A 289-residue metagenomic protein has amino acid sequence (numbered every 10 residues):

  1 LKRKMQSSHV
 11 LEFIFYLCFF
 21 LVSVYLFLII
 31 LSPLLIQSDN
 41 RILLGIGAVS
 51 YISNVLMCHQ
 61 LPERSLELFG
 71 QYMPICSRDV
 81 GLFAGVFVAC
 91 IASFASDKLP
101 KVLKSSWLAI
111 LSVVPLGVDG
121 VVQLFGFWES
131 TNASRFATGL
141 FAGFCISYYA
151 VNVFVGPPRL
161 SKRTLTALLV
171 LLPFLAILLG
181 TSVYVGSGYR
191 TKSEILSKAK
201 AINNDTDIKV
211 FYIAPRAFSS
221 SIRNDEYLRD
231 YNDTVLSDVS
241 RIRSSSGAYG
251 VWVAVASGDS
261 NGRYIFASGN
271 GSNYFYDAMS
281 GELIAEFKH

Functional and structural regions predicted by a protein language model:
F13-L43: N-terminal signal-anchor transmembrane alpha helix
L21-L28, L103-F125: Small-polar-interrupted transmembrane alpha-helices in polytopic inner-membrane proteins
V22, A84-I91, T138-G156: Hydrophobic cores of alpha-helical transmembrane segments in multi-pass inner/ER membrane proteins, independent
Q37-I75: Extracytosolic (periplasmic/ER-lumenal) interhelical loops and adjacent juxtamembrane/interface segments of multi-pass
Q60-S77, G117-G143: Interfacial helix-loop-helix junctions of multi-pass membrane proteins
K162-V185: Internal/C-terminal transmembrane anchor helices
Y184-S246: Short, non-transmembrane alpha-helical segments in secretory-pathway proteins
G262-H289: A short, surface-exposed beta-strand/turn
